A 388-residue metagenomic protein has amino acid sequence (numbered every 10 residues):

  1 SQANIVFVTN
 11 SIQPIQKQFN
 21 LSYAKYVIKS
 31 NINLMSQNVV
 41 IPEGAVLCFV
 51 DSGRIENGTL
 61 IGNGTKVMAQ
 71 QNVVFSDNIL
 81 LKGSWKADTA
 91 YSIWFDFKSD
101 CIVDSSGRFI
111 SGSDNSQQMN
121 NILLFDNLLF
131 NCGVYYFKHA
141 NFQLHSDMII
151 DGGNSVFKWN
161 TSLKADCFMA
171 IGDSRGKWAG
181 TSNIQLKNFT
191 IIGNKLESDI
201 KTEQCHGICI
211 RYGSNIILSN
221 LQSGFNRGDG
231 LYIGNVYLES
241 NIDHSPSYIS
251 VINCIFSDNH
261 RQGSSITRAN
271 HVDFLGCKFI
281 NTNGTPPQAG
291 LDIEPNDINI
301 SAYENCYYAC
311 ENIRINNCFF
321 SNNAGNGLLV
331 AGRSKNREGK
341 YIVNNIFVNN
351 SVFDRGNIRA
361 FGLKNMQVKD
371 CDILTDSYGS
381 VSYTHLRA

Functional and structural regions predicted by a protein language model:
T9-Q13, Y23-T59, S116-C167, I191: N-terminal extracellular ligand-recognition/capping segment immediately after the signal peptide
K29, V50, N131, D151-G153 (+22 more regions): Feature marks extracellular polysaccharide-active and adherence modules
S36, E56-T59, K138-A140, N154 (+9 more regions): Short glycine/acidic-rich loop motifs that flank beta-strands on beta-rich extracellular proteins
I41-E43, L144-S146, S182, G213-I216 (+7 more regions): Short "repeat-start/strand-capping" segments in structured domains, especially the N-termini of parallel beta-helix
C48-N63, Q70-N78, K82-Q117, I149-H206: Right-handed parallel beta-helix/beta-spiral solenoid domain characteristic of secreted/periplasmic
G107, Y237-D243, D297-Y308, N336-G339: Intrinsically disordered, low-complexity Ser/Thr- and acidic-rich flexible linkers and loops, especially at boundaries
P246-S247, S265-T267, H271-F274, K278-P295 (+1 more regions): Solenoidal tandem-repeat scaffolds enriched in leucines and small polar residues
T384-A388: Conserved small/polar residues in nucleotide/adenosyl-binding loops
